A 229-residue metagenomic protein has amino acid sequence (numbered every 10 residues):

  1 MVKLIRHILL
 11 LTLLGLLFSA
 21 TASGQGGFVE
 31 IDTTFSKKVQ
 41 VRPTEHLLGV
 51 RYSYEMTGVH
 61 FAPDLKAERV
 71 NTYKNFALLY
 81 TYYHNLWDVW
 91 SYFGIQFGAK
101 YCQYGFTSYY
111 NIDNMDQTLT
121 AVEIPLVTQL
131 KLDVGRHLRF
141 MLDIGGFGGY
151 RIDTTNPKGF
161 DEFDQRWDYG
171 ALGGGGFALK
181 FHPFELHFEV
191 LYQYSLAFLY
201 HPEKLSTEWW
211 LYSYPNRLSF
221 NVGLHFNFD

Functional and structural regions predicted by a protein language model:
G24-Y83, H225-D229: Short glycine/proline- and aromatic-enriched beta-strand/turn motifs that initiate or cap beta-hairpins
S36-E45, N85-F93, D133-R139, K180-E185 (+1 more regions): Short loop/turn motifs that connect adjacent beta-strands in outer-membrane beta-barrel proteins
R42-H46, V70-F76, T118-I124, L138 (+2 more regions): Residues that define the transmembrane beta-barrel architecture of outer-membrane proteins
P43, D168-D229: Predominantly the C-terminal beta-signal and adjacent terminal strand-loop region of outer-membrane beta-barrel
V50, F76-Y80, I124-T128, L142 (+3 more regions): Membrane-embedded beta-strands of outer-membrane beta-barrel proteins, especially the hydrophobic/small aromatic
V50-M56, F97-Q103, L142-Y150, F177 (+2 more regions): Transmembrane beta-barrel strands of outer-membrane/channel proteins
G58-E68, Q103-T120, Y150-W167, L199-Y214: Flexible, solvent-exposed loop segments that connect beta-strands
L78-T155, F226: Gram-negative (and chloroplast) outer-membrane scaffold detector with strong preference for beta-barrel transmembrane
